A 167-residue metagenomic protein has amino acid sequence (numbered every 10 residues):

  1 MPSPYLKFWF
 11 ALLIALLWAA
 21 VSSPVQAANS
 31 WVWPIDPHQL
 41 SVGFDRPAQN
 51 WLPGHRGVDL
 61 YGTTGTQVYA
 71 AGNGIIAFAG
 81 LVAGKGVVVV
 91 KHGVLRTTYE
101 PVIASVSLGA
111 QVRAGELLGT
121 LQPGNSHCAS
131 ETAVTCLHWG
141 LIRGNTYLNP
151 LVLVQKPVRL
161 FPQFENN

Functional and structural regions predicted by a protein language model:
P2-L6, Q26-Q39, Q49, P53 (+3 more regions): Acidic, glycine-rich catalytic/binding loops that coordinate metals and/or anionic ligands
A11-A20: Bacterial N-terminal signal peptides
P37, G57, A71-N73: Conserved beta-strand residues within beta-sheet cores
Q39-T63, G80-L95, S130-A133, T146-Y147: Gly/Ser-enriched beta-turn/beta-hairpin loop segments
F44, T64, G72, K91-V94 (+4 more regions): A mature extracytoplasmic/lumenal domain signature
Q67-I76, V106-P123: Short, well-structured beta-strand-loop connectors
A70-S105, T135-H138: Zn2+-dependent peptidoglycan hydrolase active-site motif and core
V87-V90, V112-E131, L137-W139: Short hydrophobic beta/alpha edge segments that flank linear recognition/processing sites
